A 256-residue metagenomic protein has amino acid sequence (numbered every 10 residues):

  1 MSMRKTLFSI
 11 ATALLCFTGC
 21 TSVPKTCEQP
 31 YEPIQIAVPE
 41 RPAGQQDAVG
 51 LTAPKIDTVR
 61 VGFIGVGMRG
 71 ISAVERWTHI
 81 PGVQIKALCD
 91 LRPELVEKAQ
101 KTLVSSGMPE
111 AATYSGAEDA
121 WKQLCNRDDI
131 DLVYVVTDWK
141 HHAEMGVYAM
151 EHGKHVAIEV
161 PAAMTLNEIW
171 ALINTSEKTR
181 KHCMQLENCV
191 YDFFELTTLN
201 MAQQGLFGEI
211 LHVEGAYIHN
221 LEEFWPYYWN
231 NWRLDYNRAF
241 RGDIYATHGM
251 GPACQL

Functional and structural regions predicted by a protein language model:
M1-I10: Bacterial N-terminal signal peptides that target proteins for export
F17-G19: C-terminal motif of bacterial Sec signal peptides marking the signal peptidase cleavage site
T21-S106: N-terminal Rossmann-like dinucleotide-binding module
A112-D119: Short acidic-hydrophobic, aromatic-tinged amphipathic segments that line or gate anion-handling sites
W121-D128: Short amphipathic alpha-helix with an adjacent loop that forms part of the alpha/beta core around
L132-Y134: N-terminal Rossmann-like NAD(P) cofactor-binding module of classical short-chain dehydrogenase/reductase
D138-W139, A143-Y191, G205: Beta-strand-loop-alpha-helix segment that lines the small-molecule cofactor/substrate pocket of alpha/beta enzymes
T179-M184, C189-L256: Predominantly a Rossmann-like dinucleotide-binding segment in NAD(P)-dependent oxidoreductases
